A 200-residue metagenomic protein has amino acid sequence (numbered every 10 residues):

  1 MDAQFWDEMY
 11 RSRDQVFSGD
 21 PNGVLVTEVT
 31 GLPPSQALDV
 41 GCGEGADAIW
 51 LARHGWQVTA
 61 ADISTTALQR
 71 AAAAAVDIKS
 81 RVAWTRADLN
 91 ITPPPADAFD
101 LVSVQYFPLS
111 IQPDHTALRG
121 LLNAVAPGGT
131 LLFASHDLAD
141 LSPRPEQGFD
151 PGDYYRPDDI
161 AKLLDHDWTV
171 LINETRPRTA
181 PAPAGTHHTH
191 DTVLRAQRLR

Functional and structural regions predicted by a protein language model:
M1-L32, A139: Conserved class I S-adenosyl-L-methionine
S35-G43: Conserved class I S-adenosyl-L-methionine
E44-N90: Class I SAM-dependent methyltransferase SAM/SAH-binding core
T92-L101: A short acidic, Gly/Pro-enriched loop at the edge of an enzyme's catalytic core that lines a small-molecule cofactor
D100-D114: A short SAM/SAH-binding and catalytic strip from SAM-dependent methyltransferases
H115-P127: A short glycine-rich, Lys/Arg-flanked "PGG" loop and its adjoining helix->strand segment in the class I
G128-H136: Conserved beta-strand signature within the Rossmann-like core of class I S-adenosyl-L-methionine
G152-W168, I172-N173: Short alpha-helix
